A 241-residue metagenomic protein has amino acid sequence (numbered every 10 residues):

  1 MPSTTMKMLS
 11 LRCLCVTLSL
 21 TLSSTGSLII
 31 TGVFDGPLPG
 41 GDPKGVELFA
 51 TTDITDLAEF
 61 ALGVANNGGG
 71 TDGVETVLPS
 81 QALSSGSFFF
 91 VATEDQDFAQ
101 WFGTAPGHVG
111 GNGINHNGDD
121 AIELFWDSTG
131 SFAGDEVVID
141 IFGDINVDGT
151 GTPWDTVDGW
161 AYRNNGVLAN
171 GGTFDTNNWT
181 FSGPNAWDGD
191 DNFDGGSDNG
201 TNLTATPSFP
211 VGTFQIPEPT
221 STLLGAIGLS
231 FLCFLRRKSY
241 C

Functional and structural regions predicted by a protein language model:
C13-S23, S230: Bacterial N-terminal signal peptides
S24-G68, I114-N117: A structural motif detector for short, solvent-exposed N-terminal "entry" segments of globular domains
L38, A50-T55, N66-G69, E94-D97 (+2 more regions): Acidic glycine-/aspartate-rich tracts in secreted/extracellular proteins
E59, G110-D198: Conserved beta-structured recognition patch
T76-F98: Intrinsically disordered, low-complexity Pro/Gly/Ser/Thr-rich segments with frequent PxxP/GP/PP motifs and embedded
G196-Q215: Primarily marks secretory-pathway-exposed extracellular/lumenal segments that are disulfide- and glycosylation-prone
E218-L235: A short, hydrophobic C-terminal helix/tail in secreted or cell-surface proteins
R237-C241: Short, charged juxtamembrane terminal tails flanking transmembrane helices
